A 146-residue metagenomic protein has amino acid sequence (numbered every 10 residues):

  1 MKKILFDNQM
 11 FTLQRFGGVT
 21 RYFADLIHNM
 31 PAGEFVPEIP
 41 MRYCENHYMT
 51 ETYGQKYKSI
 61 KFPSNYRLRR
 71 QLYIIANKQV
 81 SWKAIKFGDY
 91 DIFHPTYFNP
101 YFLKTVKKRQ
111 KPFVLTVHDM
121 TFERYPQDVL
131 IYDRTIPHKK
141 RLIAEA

Functional and structural regions predicted by a protein language model:
M1-A146: Carbohydrate transferase catalytic cores enriched for Leloir-type hexosyltransferases
